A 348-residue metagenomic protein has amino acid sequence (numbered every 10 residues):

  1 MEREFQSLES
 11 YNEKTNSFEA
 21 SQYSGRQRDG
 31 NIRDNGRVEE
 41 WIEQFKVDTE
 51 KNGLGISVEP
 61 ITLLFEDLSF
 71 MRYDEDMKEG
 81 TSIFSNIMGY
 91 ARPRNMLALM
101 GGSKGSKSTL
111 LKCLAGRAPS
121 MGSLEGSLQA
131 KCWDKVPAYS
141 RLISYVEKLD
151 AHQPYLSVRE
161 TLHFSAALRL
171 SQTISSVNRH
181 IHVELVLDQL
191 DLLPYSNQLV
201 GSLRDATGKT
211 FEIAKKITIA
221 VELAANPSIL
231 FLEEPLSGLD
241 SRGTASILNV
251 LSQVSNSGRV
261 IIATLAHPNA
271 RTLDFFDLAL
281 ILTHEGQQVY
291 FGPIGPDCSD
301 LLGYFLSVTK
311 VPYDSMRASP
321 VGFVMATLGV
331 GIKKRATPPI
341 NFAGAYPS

Functional and structural regions predicted by a protein language model:
M1-M88, P93-N95, G102, E125 (+7 more regions): Topological signature of polytopic alpha-helical transporters
G105-S106, G122, V136-Y139, L149-E160 (+1 more regions): Conserved catalytic motifs of ABC-family nucleotide-binding domains
L114-A118: Helix-to-loop junction immediately C-terminal to a conserved catalytic motif
I217, E222-L223: ABC ATPase C-loop
N226: Conserved catalytic motifs of ABC-family nucleotide-binding domains
L230-E234: Catalytic Walker B motif of ABC-type/P-loop ATPase nucleotide-binding domains
T244-S257: Helical segment within the ABC ATPase nucleotide-binding domain
G258-H267: Conserved H-loop
